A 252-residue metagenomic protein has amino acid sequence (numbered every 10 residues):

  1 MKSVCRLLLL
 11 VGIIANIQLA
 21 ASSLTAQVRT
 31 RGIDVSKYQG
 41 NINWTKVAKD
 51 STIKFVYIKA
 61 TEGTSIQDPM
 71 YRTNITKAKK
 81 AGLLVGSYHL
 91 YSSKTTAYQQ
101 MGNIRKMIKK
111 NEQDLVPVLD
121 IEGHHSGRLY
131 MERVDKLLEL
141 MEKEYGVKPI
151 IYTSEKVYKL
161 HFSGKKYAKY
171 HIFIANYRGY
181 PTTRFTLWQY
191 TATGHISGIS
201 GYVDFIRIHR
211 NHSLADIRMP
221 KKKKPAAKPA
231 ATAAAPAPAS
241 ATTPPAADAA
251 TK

Functional and structural regions predicted by a protein language model:
M1-Q27: Bacterial Sec-dependent N-terminal signal peptides
Q27-I42, A48, I58-L138, E142-V147: Substrate-binding cleft of extracellular glycoside hydrolase catalytic domains
V28-V35, K165-K252: Functionally critical loop-and-helix segments that line ligand-binding/catalytic clefts of soluble enzyme domains
I42-N43, L160: Short acidic active-site motifs
G86-Y88, V118, I150-Y152, F173 (+1 more regions): Structural detector of well-ordered beta-strand residues that form the stable sheet scaffold of enzyme domains
N103-H124, H161-F185: Structural recognition of alpha->loop->beta junctions
G146-Y158: Aromatic-lined carbohydrate-recognition surfaces of secreted/lumenal glycan-active proteins
